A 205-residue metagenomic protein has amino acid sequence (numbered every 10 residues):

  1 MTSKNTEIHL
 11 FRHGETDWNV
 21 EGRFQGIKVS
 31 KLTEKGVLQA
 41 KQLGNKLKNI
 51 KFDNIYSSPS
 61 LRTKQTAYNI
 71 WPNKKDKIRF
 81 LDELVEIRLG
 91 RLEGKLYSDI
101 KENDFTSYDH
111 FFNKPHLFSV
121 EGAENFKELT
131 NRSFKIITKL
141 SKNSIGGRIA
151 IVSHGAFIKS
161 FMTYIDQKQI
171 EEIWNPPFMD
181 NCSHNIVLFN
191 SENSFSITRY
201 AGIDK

Functional and structural regions predicted by a protein language model:
I8, G147-A156: Generic beta-sheet signal
H9, E15-T66, V120-F134: Loop-to-helix element that buttresses phosphate recognition and phosphoryl-transfer chemistry
G14, G155, I203: Active-site metal-binding loops of divalent metal-dependent hydrolases
V20-R23, T106-V120: Short, basic/glycine-rich phosphate-binding loops at helix/coil junctions that contact nucleotide phosphates
G44-D109: Phosphate-coordination/substrate-recognition cap region in phosphate-metabolizing enzymes
N49-K51, L140-G147: Glycine-rich phosphate-binding loop signature in dinucleotide/nucleotide-binding domains
G155-K159, S196: GST superfamily/GST-like fold recognition
Q169-S194: Domain-level recognition of soluble alpha/beta enzyme cores, biased toward histidine phosphatases/phosphomutases
